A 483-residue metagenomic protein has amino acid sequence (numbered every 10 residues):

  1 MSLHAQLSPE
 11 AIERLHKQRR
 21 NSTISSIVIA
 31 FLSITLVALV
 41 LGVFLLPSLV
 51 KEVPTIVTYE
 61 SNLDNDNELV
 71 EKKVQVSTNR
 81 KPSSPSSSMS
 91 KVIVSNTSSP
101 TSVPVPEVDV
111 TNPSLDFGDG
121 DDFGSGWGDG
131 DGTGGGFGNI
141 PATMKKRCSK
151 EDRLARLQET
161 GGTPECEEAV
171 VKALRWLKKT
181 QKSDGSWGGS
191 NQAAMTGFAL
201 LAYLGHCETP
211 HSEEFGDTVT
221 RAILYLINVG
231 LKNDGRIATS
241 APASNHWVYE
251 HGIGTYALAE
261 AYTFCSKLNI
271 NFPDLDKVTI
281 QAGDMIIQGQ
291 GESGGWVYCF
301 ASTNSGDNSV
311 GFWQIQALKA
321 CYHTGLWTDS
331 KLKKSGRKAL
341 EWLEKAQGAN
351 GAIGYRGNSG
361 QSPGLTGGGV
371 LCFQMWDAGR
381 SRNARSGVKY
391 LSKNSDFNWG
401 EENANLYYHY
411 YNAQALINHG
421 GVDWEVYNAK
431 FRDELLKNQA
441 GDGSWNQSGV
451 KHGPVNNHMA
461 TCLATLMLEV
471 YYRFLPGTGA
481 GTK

Functional and structural regions predicted by a protein language model:
M1-S2, I27: Strand-loop microenvironment adjacent to phosphate/nucleotide-handling motifs in alpha/beta enzyme folds
S2, Q6, E10-I12, L45-G161 (+2 more regions): Intrinsic-disorder/low-complexity signature in envelope-associated proteins
H16-L39: Membrane interfacial helix-start segments of signal peptides and signal-anchor transmembrane helices
G42-L46, Y322: Membrane-water interface at transmembrane helix exits
D131-K172, S186-T218, L231-D284, Q288-D433 (+1 more regions): An alpha-helical repeat/solenoid feature that recognizes helix-turn-helix modules
